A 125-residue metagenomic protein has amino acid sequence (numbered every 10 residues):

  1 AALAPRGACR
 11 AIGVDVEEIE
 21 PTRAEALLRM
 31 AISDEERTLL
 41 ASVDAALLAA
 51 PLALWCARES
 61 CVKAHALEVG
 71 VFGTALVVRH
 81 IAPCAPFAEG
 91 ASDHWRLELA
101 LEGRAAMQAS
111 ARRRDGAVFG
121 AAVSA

Functional and structural regions predicted by a protein language model:
A1-A125: Core catalytic alpha/beta fold that binds nucleotide/phospho-ligands
